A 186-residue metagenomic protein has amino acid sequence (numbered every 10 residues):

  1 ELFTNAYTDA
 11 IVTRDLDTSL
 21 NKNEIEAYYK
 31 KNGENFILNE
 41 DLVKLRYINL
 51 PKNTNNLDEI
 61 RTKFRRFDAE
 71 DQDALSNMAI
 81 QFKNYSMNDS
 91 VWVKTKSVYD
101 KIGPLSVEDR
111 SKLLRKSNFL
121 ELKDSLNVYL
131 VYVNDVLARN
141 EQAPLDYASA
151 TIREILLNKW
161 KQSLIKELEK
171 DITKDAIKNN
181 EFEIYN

Functional and structural regions predicted by a protein language model:
E1-N186: Peptidyl-prolyl cis-trans isomerase
